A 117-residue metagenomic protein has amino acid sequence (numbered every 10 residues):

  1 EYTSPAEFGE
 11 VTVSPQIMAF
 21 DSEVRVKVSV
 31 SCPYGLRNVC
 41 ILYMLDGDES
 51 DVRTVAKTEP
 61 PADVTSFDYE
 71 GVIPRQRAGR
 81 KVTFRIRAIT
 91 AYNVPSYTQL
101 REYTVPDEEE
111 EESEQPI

Functional and structural regions predicted by a protein language model:
E1-I117: Glycan-association/targeting regions that enable binding to alpha-glucans and other polysaccharides
